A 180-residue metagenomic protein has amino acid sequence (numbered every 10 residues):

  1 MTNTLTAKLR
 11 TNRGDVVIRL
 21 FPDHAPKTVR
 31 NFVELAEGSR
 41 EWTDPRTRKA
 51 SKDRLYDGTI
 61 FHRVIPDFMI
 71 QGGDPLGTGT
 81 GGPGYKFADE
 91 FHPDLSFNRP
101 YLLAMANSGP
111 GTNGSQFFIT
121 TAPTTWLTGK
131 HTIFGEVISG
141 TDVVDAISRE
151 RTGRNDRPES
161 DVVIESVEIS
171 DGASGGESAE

Functional and structural regions predicted by a protein language model:
M1-E180: Cyclophilin-like peptidyl-prolyl cis-trans isomerases
